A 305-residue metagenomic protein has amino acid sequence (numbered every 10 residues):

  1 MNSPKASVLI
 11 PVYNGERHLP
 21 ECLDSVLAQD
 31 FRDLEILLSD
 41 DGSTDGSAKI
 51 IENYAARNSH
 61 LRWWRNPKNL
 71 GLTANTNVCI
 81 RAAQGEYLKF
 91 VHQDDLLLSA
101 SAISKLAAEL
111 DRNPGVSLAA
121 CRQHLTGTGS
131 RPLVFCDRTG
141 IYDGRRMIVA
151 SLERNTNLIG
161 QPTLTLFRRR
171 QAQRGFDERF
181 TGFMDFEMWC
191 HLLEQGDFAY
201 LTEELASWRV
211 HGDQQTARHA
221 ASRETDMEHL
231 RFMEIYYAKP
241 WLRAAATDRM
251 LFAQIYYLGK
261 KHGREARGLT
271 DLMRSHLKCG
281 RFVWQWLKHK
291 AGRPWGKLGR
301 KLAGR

Functional and structural regions predicted by a protein language model:
M1, E153-N155, E187, E194 (+1 more regions): C-terminal subregions of glycosyltransferases and related glycan-biosynthesis enzymes
S3-A6, L27-L38, G46, S59-R62: Short loop->beta transition adjacent to catalytic acidic/histidine clusters or analogous donor-positioning motifs
V8, C121-Q123, G127, L133-F135 (+1 more regions): Conserved nucleotide-sugar donor-binding catalytic segment
N14-A28, S99: Short, well-formed alpha-helical segments that are part of the catalytic scaffolds of diverse glycosyltransferases
D40-K49, K68: A conserved acidic beta->alpha catalytic loop
N66-A83, L96: Glycine-rich, basic loop-to-helix element that forms the pyrophosphate-binding segment of sugar-nucleotide handling
L88: Short aromatic/hydrophobic "clamp" motif used to bind/position activated sugar donors
A100-V134: Conserved donor NDP-sugar-binding/catalytic core segment of glycosyltransferases
